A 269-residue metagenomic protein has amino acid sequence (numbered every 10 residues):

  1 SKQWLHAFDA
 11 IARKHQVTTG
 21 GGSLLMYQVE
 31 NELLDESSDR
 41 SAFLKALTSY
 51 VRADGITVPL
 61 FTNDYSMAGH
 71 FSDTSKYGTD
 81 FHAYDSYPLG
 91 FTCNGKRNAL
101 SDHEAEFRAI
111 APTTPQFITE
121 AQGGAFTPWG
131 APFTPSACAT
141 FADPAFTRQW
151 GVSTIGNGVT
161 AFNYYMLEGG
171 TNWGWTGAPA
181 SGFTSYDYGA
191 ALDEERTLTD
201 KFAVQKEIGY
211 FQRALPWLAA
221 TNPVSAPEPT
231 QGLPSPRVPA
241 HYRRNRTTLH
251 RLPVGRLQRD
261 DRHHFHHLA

Functional and structural regions predicted by a protein language model:
S1-R13, G20-V29, L34-E36, R40-T57 (+2 more regions): Carbohydrate-binding surfaces of carbohydrate-active enzymes
A10-K14, K45-L47, D64-H70, C93-A105 (+2 more regions): Short alpha-helical segments and helix-capping/turn motifs at coil-helix boundaries
T18-G22, S66, T74-Y77, A109-A111 (+2 more regions): Extracellular/periplasmic catalytic domains that process cell-envelope and extracellular macromolecules
V58-D64, H82: Short, hydrophobic beta-strand segments that form beta-sheet elements in well-ordered domains
Y65-M67, P88, G255: Short beta->alpha connector loops
F71-G130, W150-G151, L192: Glycoside hydrolase catalytic-domain groove-lining segments
Y77-D80, P135-S136, A180-S181: Short, hinge-like loop/turn segments at secondary-structure boundaries
F126, A137-T140: General structural concept
